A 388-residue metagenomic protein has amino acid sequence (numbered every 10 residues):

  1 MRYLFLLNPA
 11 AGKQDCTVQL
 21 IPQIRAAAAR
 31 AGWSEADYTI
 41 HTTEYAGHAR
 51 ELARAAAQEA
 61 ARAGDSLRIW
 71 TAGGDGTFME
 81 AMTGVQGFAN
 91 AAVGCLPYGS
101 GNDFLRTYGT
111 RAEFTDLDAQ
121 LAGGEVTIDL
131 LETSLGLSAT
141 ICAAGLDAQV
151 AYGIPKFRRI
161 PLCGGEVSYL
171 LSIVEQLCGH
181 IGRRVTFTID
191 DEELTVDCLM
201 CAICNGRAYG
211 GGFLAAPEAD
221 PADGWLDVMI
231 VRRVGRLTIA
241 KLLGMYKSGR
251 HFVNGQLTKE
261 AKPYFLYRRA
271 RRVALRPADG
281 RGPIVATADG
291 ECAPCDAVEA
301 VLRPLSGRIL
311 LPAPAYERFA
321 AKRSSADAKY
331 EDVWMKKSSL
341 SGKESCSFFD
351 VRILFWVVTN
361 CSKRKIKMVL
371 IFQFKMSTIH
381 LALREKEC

Functional and structural regions predicted by a protein language model:
M1-I69, Y316, S325-D332, K336: ATP/NTP phosphate-donor binding region
T43, G87-I203: Catalytic core of DAGKc-family lipid kinases
T77-F88: Short Gly/Thr/Asp-enriched flexible loops that form oxyanion-binding sites at enzyme active sites
A143, D147, A202-P217, C292: Glycine-rich phosphate/pyrophosphate-binding beta-alpha loops
I189, D220, I230-M335: ATP/nucleoside-binding phosphotransfer catalytic cores, i.e., glycine-rich phosphate-binding loops
K337-S347, R352, M376-S377: Targeting/processing segments of secretory and organellar proteins
L354, T359, T378-H380: Short, positively charged and aromatic/hydrophobic N-terminal segments
